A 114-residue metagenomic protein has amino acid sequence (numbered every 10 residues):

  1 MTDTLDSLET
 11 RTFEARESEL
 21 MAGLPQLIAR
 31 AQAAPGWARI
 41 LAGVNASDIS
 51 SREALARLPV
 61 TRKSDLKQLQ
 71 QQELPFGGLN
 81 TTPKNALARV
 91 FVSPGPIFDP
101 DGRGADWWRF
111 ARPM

Functional and structural regions predicted by a protein language model:
M1-M114: Nucleotide 5′-phosphate-binding alpha/beta core
